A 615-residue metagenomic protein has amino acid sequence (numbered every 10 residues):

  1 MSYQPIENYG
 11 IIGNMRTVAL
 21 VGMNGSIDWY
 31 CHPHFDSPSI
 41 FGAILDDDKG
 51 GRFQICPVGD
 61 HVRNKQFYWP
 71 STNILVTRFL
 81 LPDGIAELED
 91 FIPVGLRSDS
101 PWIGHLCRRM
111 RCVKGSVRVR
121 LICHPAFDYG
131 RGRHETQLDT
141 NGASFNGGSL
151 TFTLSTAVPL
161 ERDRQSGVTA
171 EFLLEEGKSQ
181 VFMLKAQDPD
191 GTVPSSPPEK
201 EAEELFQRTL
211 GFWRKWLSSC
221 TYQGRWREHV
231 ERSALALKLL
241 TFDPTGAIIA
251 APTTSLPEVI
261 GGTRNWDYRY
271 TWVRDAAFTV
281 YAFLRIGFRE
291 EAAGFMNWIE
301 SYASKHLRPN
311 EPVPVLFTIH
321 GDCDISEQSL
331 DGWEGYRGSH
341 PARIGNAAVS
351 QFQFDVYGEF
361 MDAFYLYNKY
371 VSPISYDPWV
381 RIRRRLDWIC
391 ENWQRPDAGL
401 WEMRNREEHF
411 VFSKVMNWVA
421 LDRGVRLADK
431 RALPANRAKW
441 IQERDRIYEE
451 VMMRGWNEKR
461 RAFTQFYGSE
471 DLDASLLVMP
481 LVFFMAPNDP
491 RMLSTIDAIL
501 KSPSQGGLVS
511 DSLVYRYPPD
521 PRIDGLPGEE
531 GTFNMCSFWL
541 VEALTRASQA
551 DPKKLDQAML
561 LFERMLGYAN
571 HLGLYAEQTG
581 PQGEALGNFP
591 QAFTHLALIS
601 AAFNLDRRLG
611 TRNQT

Functional and structural regions predicted by a protein language model:
M1-T615: Acidic, mature catalytic/reactive cores of soluble proteins
